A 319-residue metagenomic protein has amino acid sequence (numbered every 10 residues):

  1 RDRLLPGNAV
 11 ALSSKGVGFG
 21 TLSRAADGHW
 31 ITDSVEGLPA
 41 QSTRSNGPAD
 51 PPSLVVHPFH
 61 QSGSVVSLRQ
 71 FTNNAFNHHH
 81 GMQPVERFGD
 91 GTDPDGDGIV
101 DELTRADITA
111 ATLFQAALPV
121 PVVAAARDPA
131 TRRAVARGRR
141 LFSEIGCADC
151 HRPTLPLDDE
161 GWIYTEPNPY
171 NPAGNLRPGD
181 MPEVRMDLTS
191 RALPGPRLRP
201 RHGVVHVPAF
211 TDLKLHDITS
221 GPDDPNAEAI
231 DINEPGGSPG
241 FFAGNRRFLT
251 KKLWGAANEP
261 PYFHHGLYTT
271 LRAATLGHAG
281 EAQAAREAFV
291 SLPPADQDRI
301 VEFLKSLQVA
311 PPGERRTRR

Functional and structural regions predicted by a protein language model:
R1-R319: Periplasmic c-type cytochrome electron-transfer domains
